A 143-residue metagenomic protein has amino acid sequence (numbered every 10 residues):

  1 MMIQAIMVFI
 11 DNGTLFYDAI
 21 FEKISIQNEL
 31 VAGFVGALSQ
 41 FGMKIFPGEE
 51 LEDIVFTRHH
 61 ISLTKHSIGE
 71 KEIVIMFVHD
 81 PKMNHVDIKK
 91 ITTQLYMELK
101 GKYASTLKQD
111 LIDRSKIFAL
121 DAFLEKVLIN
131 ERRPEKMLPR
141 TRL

Functional and structural regions predicted by a protein language model:
M2-A5, N12-L143: Acidic, low-complexity cytosolic segments
